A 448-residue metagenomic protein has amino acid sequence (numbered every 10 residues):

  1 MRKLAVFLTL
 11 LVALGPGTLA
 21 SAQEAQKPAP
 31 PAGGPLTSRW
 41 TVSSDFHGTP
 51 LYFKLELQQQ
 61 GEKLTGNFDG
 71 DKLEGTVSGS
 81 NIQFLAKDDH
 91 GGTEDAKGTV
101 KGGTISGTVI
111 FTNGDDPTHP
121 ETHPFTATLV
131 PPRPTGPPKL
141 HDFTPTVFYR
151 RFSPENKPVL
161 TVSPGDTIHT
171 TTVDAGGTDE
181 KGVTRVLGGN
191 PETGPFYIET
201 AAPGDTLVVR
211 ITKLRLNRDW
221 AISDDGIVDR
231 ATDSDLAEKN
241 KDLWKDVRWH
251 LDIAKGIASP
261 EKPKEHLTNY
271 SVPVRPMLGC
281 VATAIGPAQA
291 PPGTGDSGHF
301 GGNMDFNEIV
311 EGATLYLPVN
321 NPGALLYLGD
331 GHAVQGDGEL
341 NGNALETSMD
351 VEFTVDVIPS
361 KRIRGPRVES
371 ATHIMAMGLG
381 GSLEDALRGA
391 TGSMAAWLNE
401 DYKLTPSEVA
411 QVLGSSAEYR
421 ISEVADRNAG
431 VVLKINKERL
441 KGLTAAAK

Functional and structural regions predicted by a protein language model:
F7-P16: Bacterial N-terminal signal peptides
Q23-E121: Central antiparallel beta-sheet cores of small beta-barrel/beta-sandwich binding domains
G136-T184: N-terminal, Lys/Arg-enriched amphipathic/low-complexity engagement segments that precede the first folded domain
T144-S153, R185-E192, P292-F300: Short, structured beta-strand/loop micro-motifs enriched in basic residues and often containing a Trp
A175-V186, L214-D224, G323-A333, S422-A425: Short, Lys/Arg- and Gly-enriched loop/turn segments at beta-strand edges
L216-I309: Intrinsically disordered, low-complexity linker/loop segments enriched in Gly/Pro and charged/polar residues
S271-N303, N307-E384, A395: Conserved mixed alpha/beta catalytic, RNA-binding, or beta-rich assembly cores of soluble enzyme, regulatory
